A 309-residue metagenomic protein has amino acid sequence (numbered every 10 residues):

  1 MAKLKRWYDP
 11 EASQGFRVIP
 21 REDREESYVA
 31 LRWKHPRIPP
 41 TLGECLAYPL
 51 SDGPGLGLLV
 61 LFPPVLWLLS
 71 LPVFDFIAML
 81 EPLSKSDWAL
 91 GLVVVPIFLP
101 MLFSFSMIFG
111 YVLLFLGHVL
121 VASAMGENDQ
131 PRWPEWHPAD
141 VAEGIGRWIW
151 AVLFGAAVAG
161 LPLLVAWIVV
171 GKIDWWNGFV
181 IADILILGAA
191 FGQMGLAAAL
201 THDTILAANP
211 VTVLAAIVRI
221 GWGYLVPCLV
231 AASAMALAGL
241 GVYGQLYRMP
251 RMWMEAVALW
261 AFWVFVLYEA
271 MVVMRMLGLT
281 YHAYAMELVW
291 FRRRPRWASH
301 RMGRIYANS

Functional and structural regions predicted by a protein language model:
M1-A182, G188-Q193, A197-A236, L240 (+2 more regions): Helix-coil boundary and N-terminal low-complexity module in membrane systems
R248-M249: Membrane-lumen (extracellular) interface motif
M252: Glycine-rich phosphate-binding loop plus the immediately following alpha-helix
